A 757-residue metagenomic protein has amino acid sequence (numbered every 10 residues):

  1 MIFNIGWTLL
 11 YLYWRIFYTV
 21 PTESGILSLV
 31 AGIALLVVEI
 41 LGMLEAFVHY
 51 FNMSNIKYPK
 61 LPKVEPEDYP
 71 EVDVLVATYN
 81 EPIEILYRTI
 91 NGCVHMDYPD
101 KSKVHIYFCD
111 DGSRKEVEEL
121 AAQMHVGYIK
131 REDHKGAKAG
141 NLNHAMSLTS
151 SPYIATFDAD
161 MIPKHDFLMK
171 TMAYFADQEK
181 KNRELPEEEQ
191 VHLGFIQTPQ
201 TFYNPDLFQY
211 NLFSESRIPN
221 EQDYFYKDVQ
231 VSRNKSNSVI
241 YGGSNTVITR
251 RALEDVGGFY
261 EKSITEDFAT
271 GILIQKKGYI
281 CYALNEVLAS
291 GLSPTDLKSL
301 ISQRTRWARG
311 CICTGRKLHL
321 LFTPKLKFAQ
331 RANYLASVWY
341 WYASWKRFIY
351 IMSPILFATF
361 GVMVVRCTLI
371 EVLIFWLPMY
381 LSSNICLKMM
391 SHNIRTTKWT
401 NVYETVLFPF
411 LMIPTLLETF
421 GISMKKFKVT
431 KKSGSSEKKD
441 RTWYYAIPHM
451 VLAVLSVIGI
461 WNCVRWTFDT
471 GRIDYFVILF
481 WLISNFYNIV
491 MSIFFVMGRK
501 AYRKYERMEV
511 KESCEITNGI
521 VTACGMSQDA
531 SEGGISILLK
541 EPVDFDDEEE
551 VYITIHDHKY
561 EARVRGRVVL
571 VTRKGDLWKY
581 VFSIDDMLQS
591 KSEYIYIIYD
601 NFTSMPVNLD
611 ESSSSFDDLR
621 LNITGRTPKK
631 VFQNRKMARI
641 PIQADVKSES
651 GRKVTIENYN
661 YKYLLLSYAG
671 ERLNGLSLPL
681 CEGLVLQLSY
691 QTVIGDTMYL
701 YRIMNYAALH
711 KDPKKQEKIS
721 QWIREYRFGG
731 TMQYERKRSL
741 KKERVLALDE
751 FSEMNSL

Functional and structural regions predicted by a protein language model:
M1, Y18-V30, F51, N55-V64 (+2 more regions): Basic/Trp-rich segment in TM-proximal cytosolic loops or flexible interdomain/linker regions
M1-D68, A121, S344, F468-M497 (+1 more regions): N-terminal membrane-anchoring/stem segments of glycan-assembly enzymes
N52, I129-Y153, H165-I264, K276 (+2 more regions): Long helical/loop segments within the catalytic core of UDP-sugar-dependent glycosyltransferases, especially the large
E71-D73, H105, A269: Cell-envelope/extracellular polymer assembly enzymes that use nucleotide-activated donors
N91-K103: Short, acidic, metal-binding catalytic loop of nucleotide-sugar glycosyltransferases
C109-V117, D133-H134: A conserved acidic beta->alpha catalytic loop
D158-I162: The conserved acidic donor/metal-binding loop of glycosyltransferases
K438-L757: Structured alpha-helical
